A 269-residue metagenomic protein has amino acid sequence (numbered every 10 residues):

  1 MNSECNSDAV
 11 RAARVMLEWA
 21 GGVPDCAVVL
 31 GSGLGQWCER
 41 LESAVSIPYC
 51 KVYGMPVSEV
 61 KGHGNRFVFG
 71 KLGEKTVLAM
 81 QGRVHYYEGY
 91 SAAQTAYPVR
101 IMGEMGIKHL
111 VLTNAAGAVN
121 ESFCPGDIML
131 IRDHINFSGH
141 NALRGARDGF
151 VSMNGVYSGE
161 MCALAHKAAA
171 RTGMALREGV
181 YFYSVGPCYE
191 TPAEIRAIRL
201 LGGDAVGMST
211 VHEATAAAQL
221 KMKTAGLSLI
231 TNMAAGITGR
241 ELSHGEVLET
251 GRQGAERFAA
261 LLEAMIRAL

Functional and structural regions predicted by a protein language model:
N2-M153: Metabolite-binding pocket within alpha/beta catalytic cores that recognizes anionic/polar moieties
V15, W19, E160, L164-A175 (+1 more regions): Generic non-transmembrane alpha-helical segments
G103-G106, R199, A218: Non-catalytic positions within long, well-ordered alpha-helices that form the structural scaffold/packing of enzyme
K108, D204, K223: Short acidic/polar active-site loop segments enriched in Thr and Asp
A168-D204: Active-site/ligand-binding-proximal alpha/beta "capping" segment
M208-E246: Zn-dependent metallopeptidase/amidohydrolase metal-coordination segment
A235-L269: His/Asp/Glu-rich mid-to-C-terminal helical/loop segments that flank catalytic regions of hydrolases
